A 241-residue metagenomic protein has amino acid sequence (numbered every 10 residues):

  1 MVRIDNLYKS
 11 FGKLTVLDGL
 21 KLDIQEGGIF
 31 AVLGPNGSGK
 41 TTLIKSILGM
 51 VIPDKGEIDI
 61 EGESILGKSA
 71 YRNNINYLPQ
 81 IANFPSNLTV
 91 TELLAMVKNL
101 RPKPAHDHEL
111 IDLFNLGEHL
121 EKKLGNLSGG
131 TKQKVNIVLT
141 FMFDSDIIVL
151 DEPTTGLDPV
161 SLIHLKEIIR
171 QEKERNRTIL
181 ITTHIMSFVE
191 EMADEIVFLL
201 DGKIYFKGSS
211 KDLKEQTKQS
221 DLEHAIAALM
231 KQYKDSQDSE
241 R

Functional and structural regions predicted by a protein language model:
L48: Helix-to-loop junction immediately C-terminal to a conserved catalytic motif
G56-Y71: Conserved ABC transporter NBD signature motif
A95, P104-H119: Conserved ABC ATPase "signature" region
I148-E152: Catalytic Walker B motif of ABC-type/P-loop ATPase nucleotide-binding domains
V189-E191: A short, surface-exposed alpha-helical micro-motif characterized by mixed small hydrophobic and charged/polar residues
